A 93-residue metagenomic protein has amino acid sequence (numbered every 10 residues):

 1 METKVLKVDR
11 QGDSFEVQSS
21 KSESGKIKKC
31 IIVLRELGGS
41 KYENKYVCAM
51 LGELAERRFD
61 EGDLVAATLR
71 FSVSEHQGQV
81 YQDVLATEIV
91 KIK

Functional and structural regions predicted by a protein language model:
M1-K93: Single-stranded nucleic acid-binding surfaces, predominantly the OB-fold ssDNA-binding core
